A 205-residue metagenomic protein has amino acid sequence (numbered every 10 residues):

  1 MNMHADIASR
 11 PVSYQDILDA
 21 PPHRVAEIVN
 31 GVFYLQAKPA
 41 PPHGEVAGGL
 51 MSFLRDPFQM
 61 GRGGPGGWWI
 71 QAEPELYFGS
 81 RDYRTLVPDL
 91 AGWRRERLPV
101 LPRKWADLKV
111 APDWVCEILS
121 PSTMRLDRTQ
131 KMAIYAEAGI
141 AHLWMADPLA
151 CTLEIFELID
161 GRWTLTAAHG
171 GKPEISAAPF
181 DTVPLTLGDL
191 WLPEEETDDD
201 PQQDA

Functional and structural regions predicted by a protein language model:
M1-A205: Gly/Pro/Ser/Thr-rich low-complexity, intrinsically disordered segments predominantly at protein N-termini
